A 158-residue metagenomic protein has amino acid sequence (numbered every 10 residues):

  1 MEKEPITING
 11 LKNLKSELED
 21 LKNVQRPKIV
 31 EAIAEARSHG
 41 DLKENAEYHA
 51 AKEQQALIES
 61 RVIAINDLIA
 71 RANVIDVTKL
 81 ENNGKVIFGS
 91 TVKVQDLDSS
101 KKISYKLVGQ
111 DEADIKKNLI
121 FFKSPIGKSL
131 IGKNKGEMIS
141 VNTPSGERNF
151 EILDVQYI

Functional and structural regions predicted by a protein language model:
M1, S16, R37, K43 (+4 more regions): Residue-level signal for pocket-adjacent positions within structured domains
M1-L57, I63: N-terminal cationic and glycine-rich segments that engage phosphates or anionic surfaces
K3, D154-I158: Short hydrophobic/aromatic patches at helix-to-coil boundaries
L18, K22-Q25, I69-N73, N134: Conserved NTP-handling cores and scaffolds of large molecular machines
L57-N73: Amphipathic alpha-helical coiled-coil segments
I75-F150, Q156: Non-DNA-binding regulatory cores of transcription-related proteins, predominantly C-terminal effector-binding
